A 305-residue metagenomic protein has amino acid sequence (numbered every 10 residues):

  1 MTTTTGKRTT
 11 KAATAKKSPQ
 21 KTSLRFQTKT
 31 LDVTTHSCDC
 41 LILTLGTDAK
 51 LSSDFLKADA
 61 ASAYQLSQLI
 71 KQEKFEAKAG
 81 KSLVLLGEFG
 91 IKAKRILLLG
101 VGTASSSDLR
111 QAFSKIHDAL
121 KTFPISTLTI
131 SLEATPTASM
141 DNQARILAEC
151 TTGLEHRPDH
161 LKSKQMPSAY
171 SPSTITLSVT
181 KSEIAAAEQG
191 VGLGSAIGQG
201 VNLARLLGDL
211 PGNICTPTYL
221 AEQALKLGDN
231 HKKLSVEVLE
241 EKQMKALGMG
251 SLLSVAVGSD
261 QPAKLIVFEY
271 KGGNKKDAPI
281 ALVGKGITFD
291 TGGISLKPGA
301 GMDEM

Functional and structural regions predicted by a protein language model:
T2-G286, T291, G299-E304: Short amphipathic alpha-helical segment within the helicase RecA-like ATPase core that mediates nucleic-acid
